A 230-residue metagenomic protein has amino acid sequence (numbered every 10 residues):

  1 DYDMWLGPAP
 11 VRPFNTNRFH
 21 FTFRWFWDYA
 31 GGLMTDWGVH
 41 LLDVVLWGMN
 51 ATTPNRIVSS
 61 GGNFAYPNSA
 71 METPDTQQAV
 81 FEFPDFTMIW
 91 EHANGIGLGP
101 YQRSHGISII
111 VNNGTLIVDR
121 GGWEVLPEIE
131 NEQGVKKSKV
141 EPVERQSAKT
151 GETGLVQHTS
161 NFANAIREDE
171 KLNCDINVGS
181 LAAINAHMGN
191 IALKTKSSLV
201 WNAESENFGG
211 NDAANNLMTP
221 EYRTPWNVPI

Functional and structural regions predicted by a protein language model:
D1-N177, L181-I230: Contiguous beta-strand/loop segments that form the cofactor/metal-binding neighborhood of enzyme cores
